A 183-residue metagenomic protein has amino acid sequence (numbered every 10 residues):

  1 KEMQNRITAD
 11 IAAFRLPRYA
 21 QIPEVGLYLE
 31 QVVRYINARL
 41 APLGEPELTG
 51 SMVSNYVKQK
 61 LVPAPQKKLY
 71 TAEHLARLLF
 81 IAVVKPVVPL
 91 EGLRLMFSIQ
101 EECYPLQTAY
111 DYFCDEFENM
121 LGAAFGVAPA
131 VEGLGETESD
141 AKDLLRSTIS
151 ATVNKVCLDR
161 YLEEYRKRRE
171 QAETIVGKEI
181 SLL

Functional and structural regions predicted by a protein language model:
K1-E101: Basic helix-turn-helix/winged-helix DNA-binding cores and closely related short helical interaction motifs
P105-L183: Intrinsically disordered, low-complexity, charge-dense segments enriched in Lys/Arg and Glu/Asp interspersed
